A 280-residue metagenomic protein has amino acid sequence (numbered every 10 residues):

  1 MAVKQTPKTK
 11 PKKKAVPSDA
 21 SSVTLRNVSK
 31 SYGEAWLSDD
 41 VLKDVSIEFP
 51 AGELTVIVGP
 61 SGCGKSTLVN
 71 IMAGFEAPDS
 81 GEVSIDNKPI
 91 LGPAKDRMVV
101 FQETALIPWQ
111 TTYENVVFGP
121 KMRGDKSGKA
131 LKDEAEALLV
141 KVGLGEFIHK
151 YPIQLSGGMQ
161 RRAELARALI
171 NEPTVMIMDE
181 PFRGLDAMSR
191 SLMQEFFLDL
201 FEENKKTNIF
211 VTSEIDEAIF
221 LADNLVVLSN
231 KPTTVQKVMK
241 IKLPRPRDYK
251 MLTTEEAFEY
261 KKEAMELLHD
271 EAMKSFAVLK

Functional and structural regions predicted by a protein language model:
V16-S22, S31-D44: A short, flexible loop at the N-terminus of ABC-type nucleotide-binding domains that lies
V58-P60: The feature captures the beta-strand-to-loop junction immediately N-terminal to the Walker
A73: Helix-to-loop junction immediately C-terminal to a conserved catalytic motif
G81-P93: Conserved ABC transporter NBD signature motif
Y113-K121, K132, K240: Short helical segment in ABC ATPase nucleotide-binding domains corresponding to the A-loop/adjacent helical element
G128-F147, D199: Conserved ABC ATPase "signature" region
K150-I153, N171: Conserved signature/switch motifs of ABC ATPase nucleotide-binding domains
M176-D179: Catalytic Walker B motif of ABC-type/P-loop ATPase nucleotide-binding domains
